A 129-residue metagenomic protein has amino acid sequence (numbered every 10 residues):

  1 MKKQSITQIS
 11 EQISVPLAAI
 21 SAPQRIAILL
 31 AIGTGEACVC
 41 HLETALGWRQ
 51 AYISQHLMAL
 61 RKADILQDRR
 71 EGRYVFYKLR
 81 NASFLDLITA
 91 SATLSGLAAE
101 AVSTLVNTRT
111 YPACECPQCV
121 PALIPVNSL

Functional and structural regions predicted by a protein language model:
M1-I6, V15-P16, R49-Q50, Q67: Short amphipathic alpha-helical segments, especially helix-boundary/capping motifs
M1-S10, A31-A37, K62, A82-L129: C-terminal regulatory/oligomerization modules of transcriptional regulators
E11-Y52, Y74-S83: N-terminal helix-turn-helix DNA-binding core of bacterial DNA-binding proteins
H56: Residues within the DNA-recognition helix of helix-turn-helix
R61-E71, K78: Beta-hairpin "wing" of winged helix-turn-helix
